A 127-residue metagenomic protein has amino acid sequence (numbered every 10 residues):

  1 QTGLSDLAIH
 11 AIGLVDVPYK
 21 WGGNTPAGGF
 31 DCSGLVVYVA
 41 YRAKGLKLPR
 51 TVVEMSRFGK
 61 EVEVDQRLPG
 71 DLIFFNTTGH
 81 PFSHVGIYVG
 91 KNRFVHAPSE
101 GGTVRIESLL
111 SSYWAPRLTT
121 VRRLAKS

Functional and structural regions predicted by a protein language model:
Q1-P18, P116, R123-S127: Intrinsically disordered, low-complexity, Pro/Ser/Thr/Asn/Gly/Ala-rich spacer/linker segments adjacent to signal
T2-S5, P26-D31, E61, S112-A115: Soluble non-cytosolic domains of exported or imported proteins
G13, Y41-R42, I87: Solvent-exposed polar/charged
V17-P69: Catalytic cysteine-centered active-site loop
L46, E61-V62, N76, F82-S83 (+1 more regions): Aromatic- and glycine-rich peptidoglycan recognition patches
G70-D71, N92: Structural motif
D71-T77: Short beta-strand segments that buttress and anchor functional surface loops
